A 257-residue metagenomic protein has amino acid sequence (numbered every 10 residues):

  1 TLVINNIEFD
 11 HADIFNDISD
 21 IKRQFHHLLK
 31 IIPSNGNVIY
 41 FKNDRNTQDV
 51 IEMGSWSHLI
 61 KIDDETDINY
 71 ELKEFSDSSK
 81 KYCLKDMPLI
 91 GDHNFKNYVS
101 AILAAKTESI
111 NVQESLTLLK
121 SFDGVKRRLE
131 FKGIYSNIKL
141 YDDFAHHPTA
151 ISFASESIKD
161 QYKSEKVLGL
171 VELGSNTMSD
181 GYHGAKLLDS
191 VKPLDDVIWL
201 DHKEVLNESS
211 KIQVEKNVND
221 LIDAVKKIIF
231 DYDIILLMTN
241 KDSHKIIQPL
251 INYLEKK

Functional and structural regions predicted by a protein language model:
T1-A12, D20, T47-Q48, L89-G124 (+1 more regions): A conserved, hydrophobic alpha-helical segment in the catalytic core of large ATP/adenylate-utilizing enzymes
T1-F9, K42-D86, S121, V125-R128: Extended acidic/charged loop-beta regions that coordinate divalent cations and stabilize anionic phosphate/carboxylate
T1-V50, P148-S152: Flexible active-site lid/hinge loop adjacent to a nucleotide/diphosphate and Mg2+-phosphate binding pocket
D10-H11, D67-I68, N176, V205: Short gly/pro/ser/thr-enriched loop/turn and capping motifs at secondary-structure boundaries
F15, D92-F95, A145-P148: Short, solvent-exposed loop/helix junctions and linker helices that flank or host conserved functional motifs
H26, S55-H58, S100-K257: ATP-dependent carboxylate-amine ligase
N43, I90-D92, H146, D242: Structured loop/turn residues at secondary-structure junctions
K85-G91, N137-D142: Short pre-catalytic strand/loop immediately N-terminal to key active-site residues, enriched for Gly-Thr
